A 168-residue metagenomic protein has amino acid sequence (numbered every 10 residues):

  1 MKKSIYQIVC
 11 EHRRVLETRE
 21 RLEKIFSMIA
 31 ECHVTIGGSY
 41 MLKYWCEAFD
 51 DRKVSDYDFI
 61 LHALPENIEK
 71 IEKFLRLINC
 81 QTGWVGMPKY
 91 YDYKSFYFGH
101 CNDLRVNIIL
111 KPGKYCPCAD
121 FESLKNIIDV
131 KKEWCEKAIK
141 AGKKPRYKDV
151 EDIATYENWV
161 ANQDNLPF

Functional and structural regions predicted by a protein language model:
M1-I36, A161-F168: Helical scaffold of the NTase/Pol beta-like nucleotidyltransferase catalytic core
E11-T18, N67, G142-P145: Residue-level preference for long, well-ordered alpha-helices that form the structural scaffold of enzyme catalytic
L22-Y57, H62-I68: Active-site nucleotide-donor binding segment shared across nucleotidyl transfer reactions
A30, E72-L75, K125-I128, K132 (+3 more regions): Residue-level detector of alpha-helical secondary structure
D56-D58, N107, D149-D152: Acidic active-site catalytic centers that drive phospho-/nucleotidyl reactions and related ester hydrolyses
R76-C116: Conserved catalytic core of two-metal-ion nucleotidyltransferases
P112-V150: Phosphate-handling catalytic interfaces
A138-F168: Charged phosphate-binding loop/patch that engages nucleotide di/tri-phosphates or the phosphate backbone of nucleic
